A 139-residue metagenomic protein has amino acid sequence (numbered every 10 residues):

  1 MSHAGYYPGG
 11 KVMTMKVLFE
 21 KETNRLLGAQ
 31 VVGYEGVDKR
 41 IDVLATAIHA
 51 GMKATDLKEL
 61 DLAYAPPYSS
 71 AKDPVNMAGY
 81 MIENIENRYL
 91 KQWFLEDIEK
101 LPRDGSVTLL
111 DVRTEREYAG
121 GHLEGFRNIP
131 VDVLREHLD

Functional and structural regions predicted by a protein language model:
M1-R88: Flexible, glycine-rich terminal cap/loop adjacent to redox cofactors in electron-transfer oxidoreductases
L18, Q92, N128: Short aromatic/basic micro-patch
R25, R116-Y118, R135: Glycine-rich nucleotide phosphate-binding loop and flanking beta-alpha elements of Rossmann-like dinucleotide-binding
L26-G28, L109, N128: Short hydrophobic-acidic sequence motifs that mark active-site Asp/Glu residues
A45-A47, E124-R127: Short, solvent-exposed amphipathic alpha-helical segments in soluble enzyme and RNA/protein-processing domains
E59-E124: Flexible, polar/low-complexity N-terminal or interdomain linker segments that lie immediately upstream of folded
G125-D139: Helix-loop module immediately N-terminal to the HCX5R catalytic loop in PTP-like cysteine phosphatase domains
